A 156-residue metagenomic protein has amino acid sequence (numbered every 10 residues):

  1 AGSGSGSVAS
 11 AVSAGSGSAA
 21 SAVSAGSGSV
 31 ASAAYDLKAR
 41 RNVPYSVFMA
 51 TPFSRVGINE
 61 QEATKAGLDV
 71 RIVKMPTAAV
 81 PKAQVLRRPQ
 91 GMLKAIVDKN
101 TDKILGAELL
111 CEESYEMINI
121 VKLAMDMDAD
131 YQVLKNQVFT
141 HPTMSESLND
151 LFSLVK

Functional and structural regions predicted by a protein language model:
A1-G2, A22-R40, D69, M127: Internal hydrophobic alpha-helix adjacent to the cofactor/substrate pocket in enzyme cavities
A1-V12: Long, compositionally biased low-complexity repeat segments characteristic of intrinsically disordered regions
G4-G6, G17, G28: Short Gly/Ser/Thr- and charged-rich N-terminal loops/segments that act as flexible capping/hinge elements
A11-V12, A19-V23: Tandem-repeat architecture and repeat-register "anchor" residues
A14, A25, V85-L86: Short linear motifs in intrinsically disordered
V43, F48-K156: Flexible, glycine-rich terminal cap/loop adjacent to redox cofactors in electron-transfer oxidoreductases
